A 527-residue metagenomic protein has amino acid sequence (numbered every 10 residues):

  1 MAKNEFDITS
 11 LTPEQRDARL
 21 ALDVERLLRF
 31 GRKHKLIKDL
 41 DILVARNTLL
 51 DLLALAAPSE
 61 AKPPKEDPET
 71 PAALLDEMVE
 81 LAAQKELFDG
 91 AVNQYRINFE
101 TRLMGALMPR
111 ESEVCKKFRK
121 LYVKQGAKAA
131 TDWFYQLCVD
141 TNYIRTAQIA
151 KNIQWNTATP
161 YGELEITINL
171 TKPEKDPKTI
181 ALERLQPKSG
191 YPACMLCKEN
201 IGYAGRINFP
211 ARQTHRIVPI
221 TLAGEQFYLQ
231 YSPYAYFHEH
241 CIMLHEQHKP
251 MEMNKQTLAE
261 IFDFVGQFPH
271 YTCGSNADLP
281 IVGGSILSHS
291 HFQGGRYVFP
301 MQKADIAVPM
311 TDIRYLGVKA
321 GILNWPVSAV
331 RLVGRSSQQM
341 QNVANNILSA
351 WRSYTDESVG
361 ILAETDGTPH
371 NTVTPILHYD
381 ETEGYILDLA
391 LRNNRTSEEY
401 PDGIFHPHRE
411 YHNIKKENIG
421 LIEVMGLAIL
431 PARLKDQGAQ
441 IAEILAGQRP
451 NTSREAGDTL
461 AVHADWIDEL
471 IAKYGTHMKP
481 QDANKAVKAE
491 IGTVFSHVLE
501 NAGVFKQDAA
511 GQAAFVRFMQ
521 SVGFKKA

Functional and structural regions predicted by a protein language model:
M1-A2, V265: Intrinsic structural disorder
A2-M243, Q247-P250, N324-P326, M340-A344 (+2 more regions): Active-site microenvironments that recognize anionic phosphate/pyrophosphate groups
T214-R216, E246-Y271: Helical scaffold of the NTase/Pol beta-like nucleotidyltransferase catalytic core
Q256, V265-S285, G294-L348, R352-T355: Catalytic or ion-translocation cores adjacent to nucleophile or general acid/base/metal-coordination motifs in diverse
P280-S288, D366-T372: Beta-rich nucleic-acid/ligand-interaction surfaces
